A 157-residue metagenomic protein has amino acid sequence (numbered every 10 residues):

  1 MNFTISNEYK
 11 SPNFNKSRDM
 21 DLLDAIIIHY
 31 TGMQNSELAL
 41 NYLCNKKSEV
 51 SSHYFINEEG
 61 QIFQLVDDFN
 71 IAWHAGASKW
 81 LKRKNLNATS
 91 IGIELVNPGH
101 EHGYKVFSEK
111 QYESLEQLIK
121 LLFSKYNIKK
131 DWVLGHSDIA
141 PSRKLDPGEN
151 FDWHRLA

Functional and structural regions predicted by a protein language model:
M1-K84: N-terminal catalytic cores of peptidoglycan-degrading enzymes
I5, K84, V96-A157: Basic/polar, cationic surfaces and motifs that engage anionic cell-wall and phosphate/carboxylate ligands
D21, A88, I128: Structured loop/turn residues at beta-strand edges in well-structured enzyme cores
A25, S90, W132: Hydrophobic "anchor" residues on beta-strands that sit immediately upstream of conserved functional sites
I28, I93, L115: Conserved, mostly hydrophobic/aromatic
K47, S52-H53, K79, N87-S90 (+2 more regions): Short alpha-helical interface elements
F55, G92-E94, L134: Conserved beta-strand segments that form the floor/walls of ligand-binding pockets within enzyme and binding domains
A72, S78-G103: N-terminal accessory/precursor segments of enzymes
